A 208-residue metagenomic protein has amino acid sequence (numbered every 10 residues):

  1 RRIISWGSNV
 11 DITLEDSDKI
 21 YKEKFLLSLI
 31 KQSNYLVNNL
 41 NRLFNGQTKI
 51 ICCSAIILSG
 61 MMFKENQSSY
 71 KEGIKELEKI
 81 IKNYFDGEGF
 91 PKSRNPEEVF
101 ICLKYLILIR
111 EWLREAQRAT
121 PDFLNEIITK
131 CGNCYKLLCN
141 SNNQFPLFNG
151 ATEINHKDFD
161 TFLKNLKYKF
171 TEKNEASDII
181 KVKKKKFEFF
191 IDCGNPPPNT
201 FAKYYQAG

Functional and structural regions predicted by a protein language model:
R1-I128: Aromatic-lined, polymer-binding surfaces characteristic of secreted/periplasmic polysaccharide-degrading enzymes
D86, F90-G208: Carbohydrate-active enzyme catalytic cores, enriched for enzymes that act on polyanionic acidic polysaccharides
